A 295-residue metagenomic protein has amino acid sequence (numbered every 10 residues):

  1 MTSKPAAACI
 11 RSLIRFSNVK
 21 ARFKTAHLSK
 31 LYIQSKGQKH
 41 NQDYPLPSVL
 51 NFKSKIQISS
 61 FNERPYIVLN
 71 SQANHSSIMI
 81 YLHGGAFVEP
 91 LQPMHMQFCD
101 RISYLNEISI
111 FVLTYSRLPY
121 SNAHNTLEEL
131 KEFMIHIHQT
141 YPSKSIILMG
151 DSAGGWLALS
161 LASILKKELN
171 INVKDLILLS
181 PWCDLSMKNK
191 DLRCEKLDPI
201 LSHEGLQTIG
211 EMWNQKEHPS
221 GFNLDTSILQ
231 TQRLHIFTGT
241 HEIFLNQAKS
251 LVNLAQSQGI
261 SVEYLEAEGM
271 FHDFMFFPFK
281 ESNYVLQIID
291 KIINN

Functional and structural regions predicted by a protein language model:
M1-S71: A glycine/proline-hinged amphipathic helix-loop "lid/cap" segment that gates access to hydrophobic ligand pockets
R15-K36, H138-P142, A162-N295: Alpha/beta hydrolase fold serine-hydrolase catalytic domain that processes acyl esters and thioesters
E63-S77, N223-I228: Short beta-strand-to-loop junctions in surface cap/lid or active-site-entrance loops
S76-G85: Short beta-strand element of the alpha/beta-hydrolase
E89-C99, Q247: The serine-hydrolase catalytic nucleophile loop
F98-C99, F111-S145, K280: Catalytic nucleophile-loop/oxyanion-hole region of alpha/beta-hydrolase and closely related hydrolase-like folds
I147, D151, D175-I177: Residue in the alpha/beta-hydrolase core beta-strand immediately N-terminal to the catalytic nucleophile
G150, G154-A158: Gly/Ala-rich beta-loop-alpha elbow adjacent to hydrolase catalytic centers
